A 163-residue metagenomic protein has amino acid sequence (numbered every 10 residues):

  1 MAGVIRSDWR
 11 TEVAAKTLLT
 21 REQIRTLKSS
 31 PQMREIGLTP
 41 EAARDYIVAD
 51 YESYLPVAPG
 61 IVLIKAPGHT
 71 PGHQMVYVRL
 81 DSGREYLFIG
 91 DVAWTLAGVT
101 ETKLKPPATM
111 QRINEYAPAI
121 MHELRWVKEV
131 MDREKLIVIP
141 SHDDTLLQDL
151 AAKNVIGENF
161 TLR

Functional and structural regions predicted by a protein language model:
M1-A2, Q23, P67, P71 (+2 more regions): Catalytic metal-binding/acid-base residues of hydrolase active sites
A2-K65, R112-K135: Metallo-beta-lactamase
A15-T17, I64, G72-Q74, R84-L87: Conserved active-site beta-strand-loop modules that form the wall/rim of enzyme catalytic pockets and either contain
Y46-V48, T70, R79-L80: Acidic, His/Gly-enriched loop-helix segments that form or flank divalent-metal centers in metallo-dependent hydrolases
Y54, M75-Y77: Conserved hydrophobic/aromatic beta-strand scaffold that supports enzyme active sites
Y77, S82-R163: Cap/insert and terminal regions of metallo-dependent hydrolase folds
